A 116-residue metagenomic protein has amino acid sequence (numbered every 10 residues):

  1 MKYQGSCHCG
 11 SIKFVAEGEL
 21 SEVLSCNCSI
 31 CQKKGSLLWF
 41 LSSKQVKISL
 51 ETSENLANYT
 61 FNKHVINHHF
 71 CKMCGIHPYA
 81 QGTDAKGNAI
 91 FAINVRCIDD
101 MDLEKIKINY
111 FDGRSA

Functional and structural regions predicted by a protein language model:
M1-S6, S11-A116: A short Gly-Trp-Pro
